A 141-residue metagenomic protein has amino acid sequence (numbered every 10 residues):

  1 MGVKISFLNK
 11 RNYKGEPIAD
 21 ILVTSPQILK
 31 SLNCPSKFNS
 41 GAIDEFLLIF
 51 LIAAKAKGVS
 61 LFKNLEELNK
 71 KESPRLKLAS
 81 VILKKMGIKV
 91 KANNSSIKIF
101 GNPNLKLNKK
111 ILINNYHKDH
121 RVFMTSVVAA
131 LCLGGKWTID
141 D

Functional and structural regions predicted by a protein language model:
M1-D141: Short, structured segments at the rim of ligand-binding sites
